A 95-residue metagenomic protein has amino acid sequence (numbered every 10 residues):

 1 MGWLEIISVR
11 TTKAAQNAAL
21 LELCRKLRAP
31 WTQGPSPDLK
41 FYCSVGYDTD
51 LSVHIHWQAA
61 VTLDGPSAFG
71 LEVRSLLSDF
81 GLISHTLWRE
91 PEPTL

Functional and structural regions predicted by a protein language model:
L4-V9, K40-P66: Short, well-ordered beta-strand segments in beta-rich or mixed alpha/beta enzyme and ligand-binding folds
S8-T12, S84-T86: Secondary-structure boundary/capping motif
T12-A14, Q58-A60, E92-L95: Short coil/turn motifs at secondary-structure junctions
K13-D38, A68-L76: Short amphipathic alpha-helical segments
P37-S52, E72-L95: Glycine-rich beta-strand-turn "strand-cap" elements at beta-sheet edges
